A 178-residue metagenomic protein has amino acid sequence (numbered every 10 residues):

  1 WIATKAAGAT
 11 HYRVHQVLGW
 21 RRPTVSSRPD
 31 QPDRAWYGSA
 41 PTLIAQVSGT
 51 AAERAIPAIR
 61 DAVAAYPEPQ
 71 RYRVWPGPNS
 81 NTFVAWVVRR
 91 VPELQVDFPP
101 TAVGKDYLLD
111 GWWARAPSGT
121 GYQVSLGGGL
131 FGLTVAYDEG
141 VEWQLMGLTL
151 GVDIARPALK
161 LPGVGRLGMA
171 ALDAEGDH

Functional and structural regions predicted by a protein language model:
W1-V47, Q70-V74, T149-G163: Glycine-rich catalytic cores of cysteine/serine-nucleophile enzymes that process amide/ester linkages in cell-envelope
K5-G8, S27, V63, R89 (+1 more regions): Residue-level signal for the start and early helices of compact helical domains
D30-E93: Mid-length scaffold segments of soluble, non-membrane domains
A65-H178: Activation targets extended, charge/polar-rich intrinsically disordered C-terminal tails
